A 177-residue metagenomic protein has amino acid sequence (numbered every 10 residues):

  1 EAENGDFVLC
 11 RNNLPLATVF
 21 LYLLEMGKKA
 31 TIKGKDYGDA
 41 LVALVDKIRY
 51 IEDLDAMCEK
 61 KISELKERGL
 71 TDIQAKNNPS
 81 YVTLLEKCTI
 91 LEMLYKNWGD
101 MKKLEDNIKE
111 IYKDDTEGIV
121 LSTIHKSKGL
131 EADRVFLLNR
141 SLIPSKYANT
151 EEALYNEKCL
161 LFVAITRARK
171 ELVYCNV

Functional and structural regions predicted by a protein language model:
E1-V177: The feature marks helicase ATPase cores and/or their adjacent C-terminal helical subdomains in SF1/SF2/AAA+ helicases
